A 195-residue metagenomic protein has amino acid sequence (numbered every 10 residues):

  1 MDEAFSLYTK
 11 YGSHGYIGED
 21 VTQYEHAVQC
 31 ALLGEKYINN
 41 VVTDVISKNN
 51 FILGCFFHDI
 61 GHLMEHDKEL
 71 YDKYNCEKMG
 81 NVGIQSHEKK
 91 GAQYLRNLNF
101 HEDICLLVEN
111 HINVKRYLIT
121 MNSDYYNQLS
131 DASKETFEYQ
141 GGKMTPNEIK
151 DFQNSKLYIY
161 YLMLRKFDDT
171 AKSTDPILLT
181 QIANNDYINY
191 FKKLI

Functional and structural regions predicted by a protein language model:
M1-V82: Acidic/His-rich, divalent-metal-binding segments that scaffold phosphate/diphosphate chemistry
E3-L7, D103, I159, M163 (+2 more regions): Exposed alpha-helical structural elements
L7-Y11, Y94, L107, F167 (+1 more regions): Residues that form generic nucleotide/phosphate-binding pockets
T22, S130, T145, A183-Y187: Helix N-terminus capping/helix-initiation residues
E35, N113, D169: Residue-level marker of positions within ordered structural domains that often coincide with functionally constrained
I46-K166: Divalent metal-dependent catalytic cores for phosphoryl transfer on phosphate-bearing substrates
K166, T170-I195: Charged phosphate-binding loop/patch that engages nucleotide di/tri-phosphates or the phosphate backbone of nucleic
